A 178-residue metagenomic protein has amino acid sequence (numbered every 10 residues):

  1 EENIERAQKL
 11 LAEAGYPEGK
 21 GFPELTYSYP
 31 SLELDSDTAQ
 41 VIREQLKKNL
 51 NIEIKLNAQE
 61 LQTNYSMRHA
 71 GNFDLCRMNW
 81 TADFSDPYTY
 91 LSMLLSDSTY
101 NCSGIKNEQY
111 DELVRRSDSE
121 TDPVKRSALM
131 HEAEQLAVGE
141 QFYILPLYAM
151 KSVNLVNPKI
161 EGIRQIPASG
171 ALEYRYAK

Functional and structural regions predicted by a protein language model:
E1-E44, K48, E132: Append "and occasionally in soluble cytosolic enzymes with long acidic Gly/Pro-rich linkers
E1-E5, L32-Q40, Q59-Q62, G104-E108 (+1 more regions): Soluble non-cytosolic domains of exported or imported proteins
E1-E5, P17-P23, M67-G71, S92-S119 (+1 more regions): Short, solvent-exposed loop/beta-turn-alpha elements that line the ligand-binding surface or hinge of extracytoplasmic
I4-L11, A39-R43, Y65, H69 (+5 more regions): Extracytoplasmic/secreted envelope proteins and their assembly/folding machinery, especially bacterial periplasmic
A12-P17, E44-I52, H69-F73, S96 (+2 more regions): Sec-exported extracytoplasmic/periplasmic mature domains
E24-S28, K55, P146: A structural signal for isolated positions on well-ordered beta-strands in alpha/beta enzyme cores
S31-D35, L61-T63, T81-S85, L136 (+1 more regions): Solvent-exposed loop/turn segments at secondary-structure junctions within structured extracellular/periplasmic domains
Q45-L95, L129-M130: Periplasmic binding protein-like
